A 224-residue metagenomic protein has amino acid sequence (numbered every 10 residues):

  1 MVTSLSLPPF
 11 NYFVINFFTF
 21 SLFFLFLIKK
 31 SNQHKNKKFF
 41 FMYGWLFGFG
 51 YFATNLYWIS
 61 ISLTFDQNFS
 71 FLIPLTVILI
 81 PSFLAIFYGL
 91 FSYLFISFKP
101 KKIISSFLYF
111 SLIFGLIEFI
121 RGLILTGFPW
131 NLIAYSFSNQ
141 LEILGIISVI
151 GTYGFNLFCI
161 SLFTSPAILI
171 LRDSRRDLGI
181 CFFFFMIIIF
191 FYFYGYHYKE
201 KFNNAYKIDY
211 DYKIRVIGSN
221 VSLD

Functional and structural regions predicted by a protein language model:
M1-N203: Membrane-embedded alpha-helical bundles of multi-pass enzymes that act on lipidic or dolichyl-linked glycan substrates
G195-D224: Soluble catalytic regions of membrane-associated enzymes that act on cell-envelope and secretory-pathway components
